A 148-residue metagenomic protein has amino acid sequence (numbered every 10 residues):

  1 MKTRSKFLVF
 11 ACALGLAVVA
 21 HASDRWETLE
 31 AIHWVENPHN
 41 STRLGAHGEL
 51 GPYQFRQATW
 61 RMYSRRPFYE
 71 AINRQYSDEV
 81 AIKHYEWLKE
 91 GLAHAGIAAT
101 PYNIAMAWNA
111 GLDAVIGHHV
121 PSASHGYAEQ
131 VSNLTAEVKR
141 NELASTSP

Functional and structural regions predicted by a protein language model:
M1-L8: Bacterial N-terminal signal peptides that target proteins for export
A17-A20: N-terminal signal peptide c-region/cleavage motif recognized by signal peptidases
A22-W26, G45-Y53, E70-D78, I97-P101 (+1 more regions): Solvent-exposed, acidic/flexible segments
S23-E27, E129, N133-P148: Extracytoplasmic and endomembrane cell-envelope/extracellular-matrix remodeling and assembly machinery
D24-N40, A81-I82, I104-L112: Short, functionally critical alpha-helical segments immediately adjacent to catalytic or ligand/cofactor-binding
A31-A58, R65: N-terminal targeting signals for Sec/Tat export/insertion, comprising classic cleavable signal peptides
Q57, R61-I116, S132-N133: Alpha-helical segment that forms one wall of the substrate-binding/catalytic cleft in peptidoglycan-active domains
G117-T135: Short, low-complexity, polybasic intrinsically disordered segments
